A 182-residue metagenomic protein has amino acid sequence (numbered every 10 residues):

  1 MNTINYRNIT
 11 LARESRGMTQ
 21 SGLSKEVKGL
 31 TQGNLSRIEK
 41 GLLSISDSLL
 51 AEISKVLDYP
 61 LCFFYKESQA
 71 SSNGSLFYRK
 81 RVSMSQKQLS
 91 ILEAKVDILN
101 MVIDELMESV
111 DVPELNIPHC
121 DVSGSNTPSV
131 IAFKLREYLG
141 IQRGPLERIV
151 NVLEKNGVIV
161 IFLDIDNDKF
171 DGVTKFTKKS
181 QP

Functional and structural regions predicted by a protein language model:
M1-E26, L30-P182: Short juxta-domain linker segments that transition from a proline/glycine-rich, charged coil into a short amphipathic
